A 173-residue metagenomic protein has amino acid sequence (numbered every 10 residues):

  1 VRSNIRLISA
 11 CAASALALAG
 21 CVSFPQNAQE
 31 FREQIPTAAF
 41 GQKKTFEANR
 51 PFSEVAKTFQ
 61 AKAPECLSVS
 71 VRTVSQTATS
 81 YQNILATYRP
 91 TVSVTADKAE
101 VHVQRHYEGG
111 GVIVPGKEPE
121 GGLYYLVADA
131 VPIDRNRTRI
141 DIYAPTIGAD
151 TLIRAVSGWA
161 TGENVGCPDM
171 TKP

Functional and structural regions predicted by a protein language model:
V1-C11: Bacterial N-terminal signal peptides that target proteins for export
A17-G20: C-terminal motif of bacterial Sec signal peptides marking the signal peptidase cleavage site
V22-P173: Ser/Thr-rich, low-complexity intrinsically disordered terminal regions
